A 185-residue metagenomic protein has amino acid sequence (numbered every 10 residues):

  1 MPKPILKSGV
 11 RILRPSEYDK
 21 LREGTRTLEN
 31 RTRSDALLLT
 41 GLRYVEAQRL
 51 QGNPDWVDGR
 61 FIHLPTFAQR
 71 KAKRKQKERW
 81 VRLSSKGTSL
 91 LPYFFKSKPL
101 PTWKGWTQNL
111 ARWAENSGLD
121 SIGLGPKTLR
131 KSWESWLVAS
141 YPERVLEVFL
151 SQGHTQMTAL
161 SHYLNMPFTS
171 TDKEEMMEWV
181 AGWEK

Functional and structural regions predicted by a protein language model:
M1-I12, M177-K185: C-terminal secondary-structure termini that scaffold catalytic or DNA-interacting sites
R11-Y44: Basic, Lys/Arg- and aromatic-enriched nucleic-acid-binding interface segment
P15, R49-G87: Conserved tyrosine-mediated DNA breakage-rejoining catalytic core shared by Y-recombinases
T27, R74-Q76, T107, A111-A114 (+2 more regions): Catalytic phosphate/metal-binding cores of nucleic-acid and nucleotide-processing enzymes, i.e., regions that mediate
A47, L129-P142, V148-F149, A159-L160: Short, basic/aromatic-rich helical patch in the C-terminal catalytic core of site-specific tyrosine
D55-D58, P142-L164: Short, polar N-cap/turn motifs at the start of nucleic acid-interacting alpha helices
S84-S121: Active-site/catalytic core of tyrosine-dependent DNA strand-transfer enzymes
S161, N165-K185: DNA/chromatin major-groove-contacting recognition/catalytic segments
